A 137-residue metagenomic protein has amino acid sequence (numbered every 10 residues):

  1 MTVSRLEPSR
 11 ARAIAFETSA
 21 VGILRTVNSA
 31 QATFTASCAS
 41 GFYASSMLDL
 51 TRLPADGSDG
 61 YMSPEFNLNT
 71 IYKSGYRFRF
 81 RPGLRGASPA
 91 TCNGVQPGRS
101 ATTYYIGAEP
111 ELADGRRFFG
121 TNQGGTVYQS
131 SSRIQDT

Functional and structural regions predicted by a protein language model:
M1, G120-T121, T137: Short amphipathic beta-strand/extended segments with alternating polar/hydrophobic composition
M1-T35: Amphipathic alpha-helical segments typified by the pilin-like N-terminal helix that continues immediately C-terminal
V3, S130-S132: Short beta-strand-to-coil "C-cap" segments at the C-terminal boundary of structured domains/repeats, marking
E7, I134-T137: A short acidic/small-residue loop/turn micro-motif
T26-R116, T121-G124, S131: Extracellular/periplasmic head regions of type IV pilus-like filament subunits
